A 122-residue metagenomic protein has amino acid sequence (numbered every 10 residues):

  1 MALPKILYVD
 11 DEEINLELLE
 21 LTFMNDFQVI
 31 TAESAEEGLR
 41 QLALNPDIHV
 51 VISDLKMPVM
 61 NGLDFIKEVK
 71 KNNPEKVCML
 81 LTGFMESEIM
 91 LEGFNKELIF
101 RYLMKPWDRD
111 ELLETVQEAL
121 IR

Functional and structural regions predicted by a protein language model:
D10, D54, T82: Active-site residues of response regulator receiver
D11, T31-R40, G62: Helix N-cap/capping motif at the beta->alpha junctions
E13-T31: Two-component/phosphorelay signaling modules centered on CheY-like receiver
A43-P46, V69-E75, K96-E97: Conserved phosphotransfer cores of two-component systems
P46-I52: Active-site beta3 strand of CheY-like receiver
M57: Receiver (REC) domain active-site loop signature in two-component systems and cognate sites in sensor histidine kinases
D64, M85-Y102: Alpha4 helix (beta4-alpha4-beta5 surface) of REC/receiver domains from two-component response regulators
W107-V116, L120: C-terminal output helix
